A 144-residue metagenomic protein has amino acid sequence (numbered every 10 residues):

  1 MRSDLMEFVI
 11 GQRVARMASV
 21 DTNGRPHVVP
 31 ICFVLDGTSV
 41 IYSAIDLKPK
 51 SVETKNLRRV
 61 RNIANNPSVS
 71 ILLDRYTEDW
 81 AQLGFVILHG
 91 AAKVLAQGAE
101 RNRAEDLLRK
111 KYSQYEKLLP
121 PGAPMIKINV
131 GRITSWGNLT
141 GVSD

Functional and structural regions predicted by a protein language model:
M1-L35: An N-terminal domain-cap segment
M1-S3, N56-L57, R109-K110: Charged, amphipathic alpha-helical segments
G11-A15, V29, G37-S39, N65-V69 (+2 more regions): A generic structural signal for short beta-strands and their flanking turns/coil linkers
R16-N23, R75-D79, S113-P120: Short helix-to-loop capping/linker segments positioned immediately adjacent to catalytic or ligand/cofactor-binding
V28, Y42-S43, V94: A sequence-level detector of short linear motifs
V34-Y76: A short mixed-secondary-structure module that forms the rim of ligand-binding clefts
T54, W80-D144: Charged, gly/pro-rich active-site loop segments
